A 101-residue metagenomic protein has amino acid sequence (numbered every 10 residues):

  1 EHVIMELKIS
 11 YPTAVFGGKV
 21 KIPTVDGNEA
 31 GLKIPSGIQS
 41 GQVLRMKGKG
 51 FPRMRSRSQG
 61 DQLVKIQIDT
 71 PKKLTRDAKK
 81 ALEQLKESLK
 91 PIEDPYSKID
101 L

Functional and structural regions predicted by a protein language model:
E1-L101: Charged, often glycine-enriched C-terminal and inter-domain segments that act as flexible interaction/assembly
